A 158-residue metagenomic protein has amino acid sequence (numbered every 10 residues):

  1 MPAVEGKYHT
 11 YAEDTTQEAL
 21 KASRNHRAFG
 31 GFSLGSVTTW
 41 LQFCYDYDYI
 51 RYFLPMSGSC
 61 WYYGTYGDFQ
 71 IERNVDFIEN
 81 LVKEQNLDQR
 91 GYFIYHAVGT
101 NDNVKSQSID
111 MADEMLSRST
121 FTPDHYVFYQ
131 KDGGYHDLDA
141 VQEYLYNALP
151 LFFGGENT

Functional and structural regions predicted by a protein language model:
M1-T158: Non-catalytic cap/lid and distal C-terminal segments of serine-dependent acyl enzymes
